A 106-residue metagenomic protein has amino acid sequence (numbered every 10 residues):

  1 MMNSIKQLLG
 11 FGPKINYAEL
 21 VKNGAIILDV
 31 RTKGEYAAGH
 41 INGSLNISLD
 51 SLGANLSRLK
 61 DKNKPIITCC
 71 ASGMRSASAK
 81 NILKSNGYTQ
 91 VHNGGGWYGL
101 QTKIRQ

Functional and structural regions predicted by a protein language model:
M1-A25, K33-K64, M74-Q106: Rhodanese-like catalytic fold shared by cysteine-dependent sulfurtransferases and DSP/PTP-type phosphatases
D29: N-terminal glycine-rich beta->alpha transition that marks the start or flank of a dinucleotide-binding site
I67: Short active-site loop at a secondary-structure junction that contains or immediately precedes the catalytic residue(s)
C70: Short cysteine clusters
